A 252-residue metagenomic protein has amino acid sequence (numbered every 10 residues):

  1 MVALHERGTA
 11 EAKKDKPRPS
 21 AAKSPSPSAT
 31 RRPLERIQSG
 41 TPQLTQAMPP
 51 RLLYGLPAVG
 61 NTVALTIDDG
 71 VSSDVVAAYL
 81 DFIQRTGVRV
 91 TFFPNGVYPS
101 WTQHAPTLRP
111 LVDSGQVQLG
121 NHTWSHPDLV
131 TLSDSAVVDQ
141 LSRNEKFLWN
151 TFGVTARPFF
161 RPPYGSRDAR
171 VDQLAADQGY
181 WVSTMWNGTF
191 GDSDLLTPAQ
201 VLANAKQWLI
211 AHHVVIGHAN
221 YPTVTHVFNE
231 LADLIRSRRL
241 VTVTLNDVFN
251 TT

Functional and structural regions predicted by a protein language model:
M1-P17, A22: N-terminal twin-arginine translocation
A29-D128, A136, Q140, F147 (+2 more regions): Active-site beta->alpha N-cap acidic-glycine motif
M48, L52-A58, S100, T223-T252: C-terminal domain-boundary segment and adjacent tail
V63-T66, V90-P94, Q118-N121, P158-P162 (+3 more regions): Structural recognition of the beta-strand scaffold that forms the well-ordered cores of secreted hydrolase catalytic
D74-V75, W101-T102, P127-T131, R167-V171 (+1 more regions): Extracytoplasmic/secreted cell-surface and envelope-processing proteins
A78-F82, P106-L108, R170-L174, V227-L231: A short acidic, amphipathic alpha-helical/loop segment
Q84-T91, Q118, D134-D168, L202-G217 (+1 more regions): CE4/NodB-like, metal-dependent polysaccharide N-deacetylase domain that modifies extracellular/periplasmic N-acetylated
S166-W208, L240-T251: His/Asp/Glu-enriched short active-site or ligand-binding loop at hydrolase and phosphoryl-transfer sites
